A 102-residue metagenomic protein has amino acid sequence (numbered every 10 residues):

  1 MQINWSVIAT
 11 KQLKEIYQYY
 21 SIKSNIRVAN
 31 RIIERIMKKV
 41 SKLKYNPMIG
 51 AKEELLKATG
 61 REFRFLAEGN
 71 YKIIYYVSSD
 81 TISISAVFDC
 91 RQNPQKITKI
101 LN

Functional and structural regions predicted by a protein language model:
Q2-L56: Basic, Lys/Arg-enriched alpha-helical interface segments
R35-P47, E62-N70, Q92, L101: Alpha-helix boundary/capping detector
I49-D80: Basic/aromatic recognition patch in beta-strand/loop cores that engages polyanionic ligands
E68-Y71, Y76-N102: Enriched for short, Lys/Arg-rich terminal
